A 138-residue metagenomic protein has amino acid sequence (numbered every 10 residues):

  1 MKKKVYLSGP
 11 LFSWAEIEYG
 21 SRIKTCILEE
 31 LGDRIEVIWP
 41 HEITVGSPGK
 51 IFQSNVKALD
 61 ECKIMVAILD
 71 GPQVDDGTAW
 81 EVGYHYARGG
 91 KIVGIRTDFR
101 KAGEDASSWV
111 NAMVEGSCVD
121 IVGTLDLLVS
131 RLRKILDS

Functional and structural regions predicted by a protein language model:
M1-S138: Conserved catalytic or regulatory cores that recognize and/or transform ribose-phosphate-containing ligands
